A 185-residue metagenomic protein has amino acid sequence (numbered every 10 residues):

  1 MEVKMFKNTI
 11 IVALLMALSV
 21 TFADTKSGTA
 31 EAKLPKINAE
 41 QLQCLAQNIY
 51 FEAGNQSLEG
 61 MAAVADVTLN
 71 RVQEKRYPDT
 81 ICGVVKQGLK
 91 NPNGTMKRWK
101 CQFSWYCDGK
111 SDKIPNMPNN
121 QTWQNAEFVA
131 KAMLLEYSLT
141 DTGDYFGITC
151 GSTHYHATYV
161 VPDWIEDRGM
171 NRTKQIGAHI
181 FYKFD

Functional and structural regions predicted by a protein language model:
M1-K4: Short, Lys/Arg-enriched N-terminal segments with co-localized hydrophobic residues within the first ~10-30 amino acids
F6-A13: Sec-dependent signal peptide recognition, specifically the positively charged N-region followed immediately by
L14-A23: Hydrophobic h-region of N-terminal signal peptides that target proteins for export in Gram-negative bacteria
A23-D185: Bacterial extracytoplasmic/cell-wall-associated proteins, especially those involved in peptidoglycan
